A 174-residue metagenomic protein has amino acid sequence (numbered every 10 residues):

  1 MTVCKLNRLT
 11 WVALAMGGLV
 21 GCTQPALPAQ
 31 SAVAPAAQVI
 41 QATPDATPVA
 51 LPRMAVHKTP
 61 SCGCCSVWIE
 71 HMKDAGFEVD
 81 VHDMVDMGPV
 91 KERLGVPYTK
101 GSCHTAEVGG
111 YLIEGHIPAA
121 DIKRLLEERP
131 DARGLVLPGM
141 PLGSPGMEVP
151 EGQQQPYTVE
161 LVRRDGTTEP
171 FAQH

Functional and structural regions predicted by a protein language model:
T2-W11: Bacterial N-terminal signal peptides that target proteins for export
C22-P25: Bacterial signal peptide processing site
Q30-A55: Post-signal peptide N-terminal segment of mature Sec-exported envelope proteins
T47-I69, A75: Local sequence-structure signature of Cys/Sec-based thiol-disulfide redox active-site neighborhoods
S61, W68, D83-D86, P118-I122: Stable alpha-helical elements in mature extracytoplasmic
I69-P89: Conserved helix-turn-beta segment immediately C-terminal to the redox Cys motif in thioredoxin-like folds
R93, K100-H174: Thiol/selenol-based redox catalytic cores and closely related redox-interacting motifs
